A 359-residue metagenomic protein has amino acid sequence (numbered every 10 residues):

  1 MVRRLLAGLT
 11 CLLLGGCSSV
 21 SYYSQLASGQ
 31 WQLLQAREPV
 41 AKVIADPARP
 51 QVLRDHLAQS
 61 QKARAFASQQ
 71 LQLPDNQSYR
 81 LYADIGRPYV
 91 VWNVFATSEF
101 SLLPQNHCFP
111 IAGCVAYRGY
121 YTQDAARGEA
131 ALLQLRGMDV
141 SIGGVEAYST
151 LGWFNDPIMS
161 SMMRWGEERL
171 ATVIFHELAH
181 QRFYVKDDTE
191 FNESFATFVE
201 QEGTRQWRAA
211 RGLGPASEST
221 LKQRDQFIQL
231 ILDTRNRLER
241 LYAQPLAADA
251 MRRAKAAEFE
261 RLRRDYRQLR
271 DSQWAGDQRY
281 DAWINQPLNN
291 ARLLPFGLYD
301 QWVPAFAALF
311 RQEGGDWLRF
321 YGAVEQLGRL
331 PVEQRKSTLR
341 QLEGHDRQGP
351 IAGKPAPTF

Functional and structural regions predicted by a protein language model:
G15-G16: C-terminal motif of bacterial Sec signal peptides marking the signal peptidase cleavage site
S19-L26, Q30-V43, S101, E168 (+2 more regions): Metalloprotease/metallohydrolase-associated module, dominated by Zn2+-dependent proteases
A27-A67: Amphipathic alpha-helical packing elements
L33, D46, L53-S60, G119-A126 (+7 more regions): Solvent-exposed, acidic/flexible segments
L34-Q51, H107-V115, Q286-P287, P304: Acidic/histidine-rich, surface-exposed loop or edge segments in extracytoplasmic proteins
A63-R224, R235-N236: Acidic/His-rich structured neighborhood in mature extracellular/periplasmic domains
L232-H345: Pan-zinc metallopeptidase signature
